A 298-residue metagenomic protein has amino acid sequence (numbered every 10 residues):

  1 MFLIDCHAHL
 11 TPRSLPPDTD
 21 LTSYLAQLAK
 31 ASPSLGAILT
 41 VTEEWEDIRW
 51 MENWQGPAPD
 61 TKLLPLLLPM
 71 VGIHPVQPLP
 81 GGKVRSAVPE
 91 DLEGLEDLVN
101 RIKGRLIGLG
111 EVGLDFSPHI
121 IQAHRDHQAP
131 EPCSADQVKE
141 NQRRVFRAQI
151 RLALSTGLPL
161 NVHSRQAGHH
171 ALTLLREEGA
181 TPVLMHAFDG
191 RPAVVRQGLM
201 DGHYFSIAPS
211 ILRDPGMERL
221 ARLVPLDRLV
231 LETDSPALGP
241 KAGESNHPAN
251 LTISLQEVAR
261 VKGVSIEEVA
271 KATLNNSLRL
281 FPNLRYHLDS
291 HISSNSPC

Functional and structural regions predicted by a protein language model:
M1-C298: Mid-domain alpha/beta scaffold segments of enzyme catalytic cores
